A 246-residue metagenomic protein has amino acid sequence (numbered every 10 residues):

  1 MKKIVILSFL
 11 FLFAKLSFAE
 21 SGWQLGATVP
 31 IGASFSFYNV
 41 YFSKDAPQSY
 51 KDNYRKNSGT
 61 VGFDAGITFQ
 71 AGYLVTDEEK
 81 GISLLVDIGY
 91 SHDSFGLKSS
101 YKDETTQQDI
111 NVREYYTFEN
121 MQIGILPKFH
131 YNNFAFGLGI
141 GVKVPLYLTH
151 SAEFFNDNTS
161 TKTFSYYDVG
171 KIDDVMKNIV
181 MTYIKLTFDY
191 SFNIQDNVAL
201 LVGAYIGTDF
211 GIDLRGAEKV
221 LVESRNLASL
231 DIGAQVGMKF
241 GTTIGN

Functional and structural regions predicted by a protein language model:
I4-A14: Sec-dependent N-terminal signal peptides
A19-K80, D231, G237-N246: Short glycine/proline- and aromatic-enriched beta-strand/turn motifs that initiate or cap beta-hairpins
V29-I31, F35, Q70-S165, V180-F188 (+2 more regions): Gram-negative (and chloroplast) outer-membrane scaffold detector with strong preference for beta-barrel transmembrane
Y38-P47, K51-R55, S91, M176-N246: Predominantly the C-terminal beta-signal and adjacent terminal strand-loop region of outer-membrane beta-barrel
Y41-N53, Y101-D109, N158-K171, G216-A217: Flexible, solvent-exposed coil segments and beta strand-coil junctions, predominantly the extracellular/periplasmic
K51-F63, D109-E119, F164-V180, L221-L230: Replace "Gram-negative outer membrane beta-barrel proteins" with "bacterial and organellar outer membrane beta-barrel
